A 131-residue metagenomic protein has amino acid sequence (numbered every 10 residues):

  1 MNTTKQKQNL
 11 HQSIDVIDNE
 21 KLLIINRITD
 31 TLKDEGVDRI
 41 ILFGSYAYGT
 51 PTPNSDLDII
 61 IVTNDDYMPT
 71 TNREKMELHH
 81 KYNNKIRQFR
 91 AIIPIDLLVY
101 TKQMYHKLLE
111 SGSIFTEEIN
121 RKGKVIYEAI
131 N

Functional and structural regions predicted by a protein language model:
M1-R39, Y48-P53, N64-N131: Catalytic core of pol beta-like nucleotidyltransferases
S45: Conserved H-loop
D58-V62: Short beta-strand->loop micro-motif that forms the acidic, two-metal-ion catalytic signature in nucleotide-processing
